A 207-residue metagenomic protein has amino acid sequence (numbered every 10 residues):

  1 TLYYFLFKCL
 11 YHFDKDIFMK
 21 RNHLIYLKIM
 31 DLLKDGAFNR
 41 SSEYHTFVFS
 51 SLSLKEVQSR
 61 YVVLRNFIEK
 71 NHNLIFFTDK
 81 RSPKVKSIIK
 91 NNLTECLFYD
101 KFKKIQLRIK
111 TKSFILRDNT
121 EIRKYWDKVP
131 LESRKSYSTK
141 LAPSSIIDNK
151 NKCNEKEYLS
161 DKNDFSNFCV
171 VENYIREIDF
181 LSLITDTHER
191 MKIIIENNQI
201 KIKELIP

Functional and structural regions predicted by a protein language model:
K15-D16: Targeting/processing segments of secretory and organellar proteins
M19-N71, I75, K86-S87: An N-terminal domain-cap segment
K20, Q106-P207: Charged, gly/pro-rich active-site loop segments
Y44-T46, H72, L93-T94, N167-V170 (+1 more regions): Short, surface-exposed beta-edge/turn micro-motifs
S51-L54, F98-F102, S182, I195-N197: Short acidic, glycine-rich loop/turn motifs
R65-K104: A short mixed-secondary-structure module that forms the rim of ligand-binding clefts
